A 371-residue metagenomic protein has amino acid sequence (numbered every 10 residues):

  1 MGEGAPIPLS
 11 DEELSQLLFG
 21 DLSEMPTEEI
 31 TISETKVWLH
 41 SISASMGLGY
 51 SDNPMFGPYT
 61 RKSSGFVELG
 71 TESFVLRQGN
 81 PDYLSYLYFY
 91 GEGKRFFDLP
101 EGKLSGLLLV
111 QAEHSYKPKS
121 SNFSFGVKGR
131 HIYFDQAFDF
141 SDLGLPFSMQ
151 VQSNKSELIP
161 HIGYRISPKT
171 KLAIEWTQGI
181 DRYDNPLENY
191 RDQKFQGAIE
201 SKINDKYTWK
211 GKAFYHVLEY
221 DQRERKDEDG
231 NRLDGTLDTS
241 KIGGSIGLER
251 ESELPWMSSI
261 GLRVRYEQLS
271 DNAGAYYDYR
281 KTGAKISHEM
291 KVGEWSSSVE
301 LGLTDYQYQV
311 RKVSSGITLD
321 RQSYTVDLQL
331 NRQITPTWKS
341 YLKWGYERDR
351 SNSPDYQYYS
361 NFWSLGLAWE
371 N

Functional and structural regions predicted by a protein language model:
M1-N371: Gram-negative and organellar
